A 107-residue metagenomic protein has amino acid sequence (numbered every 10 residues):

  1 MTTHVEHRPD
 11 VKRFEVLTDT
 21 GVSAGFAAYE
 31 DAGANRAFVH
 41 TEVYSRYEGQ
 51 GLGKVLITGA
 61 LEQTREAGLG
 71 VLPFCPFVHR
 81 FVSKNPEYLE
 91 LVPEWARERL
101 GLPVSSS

Functional and structural regions predicted by a protein language model:
T2-F26, N35, E62-E66, G70-L72 (+1 more regions): Terminal substrate-recognition subdomain of acyl/acetyltransferases
A27, T41: Conserved GNAT-family N-acetyltransferase fold
D31-V39: A conserved beta-turn-beta hairpin within the catalytic core of GNAT-like acetyltransferases that forms part
E42-E48: A short, internal acetyl-CoA/4′-phosphopantetheine-binding micro-motif in the GNAT/acyltransferase core
E48-G49, R65: A contiguous, well-structured "functional interface" segment within a domain
G49-A60: Conserved acetyl-CoA-binding loop-helix of GNAT-fold acetyltransferases
